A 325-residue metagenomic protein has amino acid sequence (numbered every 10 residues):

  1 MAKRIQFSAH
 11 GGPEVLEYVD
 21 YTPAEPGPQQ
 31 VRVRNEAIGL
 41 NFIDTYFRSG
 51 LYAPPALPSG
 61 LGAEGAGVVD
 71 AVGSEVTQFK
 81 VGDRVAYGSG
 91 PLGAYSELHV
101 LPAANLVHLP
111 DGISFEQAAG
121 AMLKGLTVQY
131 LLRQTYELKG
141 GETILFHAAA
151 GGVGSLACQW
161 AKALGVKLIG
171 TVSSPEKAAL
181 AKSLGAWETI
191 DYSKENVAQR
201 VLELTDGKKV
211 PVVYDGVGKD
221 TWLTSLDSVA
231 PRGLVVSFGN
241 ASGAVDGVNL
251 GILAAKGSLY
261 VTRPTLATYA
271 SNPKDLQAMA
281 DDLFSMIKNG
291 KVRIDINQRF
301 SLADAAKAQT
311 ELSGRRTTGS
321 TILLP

Functional and structural regions predicted by a protein language model:
T22-G39, L51-G93: Glycine-rich beta-strand-centered segment in the early N-terminal region that forms part of a ligand/cofactor-binding
Q78, Y87-A150, W160: NAD(P)H dinucleotide-binding glycine-rich loop of Rossmann-like/cofactor-binding domains, especially the beta1-alpha1
R84, T143, K167, G233-L234 (+1 more regions): Short glycine-centered segments of the SAM/dcSAM-binding site in methyltransferase folds
A94-S96, S173-L180, V245-L250: Short, glycine/polar-rich helix-capping loops at beta-to-alpha or helix-loop-helix junctions that flank or form
V153: Hydrophobic/small residue at the entry helix of a nucleotide-binding pocket
K162-T221, N272-K274: Adenosine-nucleotide cofactor-binding segment
V172, D220-K291, P325: Glycine-rich phosphate-binding loop and adjacent beta-alpha segment of Rossmann(oid) nucleotide-cofactor-binding
P273-P325: C-terminal hydrophobic helical "lid"/dimerization subdomain of Rossmann-like NAD(P)H-dependent oxidoreductases
